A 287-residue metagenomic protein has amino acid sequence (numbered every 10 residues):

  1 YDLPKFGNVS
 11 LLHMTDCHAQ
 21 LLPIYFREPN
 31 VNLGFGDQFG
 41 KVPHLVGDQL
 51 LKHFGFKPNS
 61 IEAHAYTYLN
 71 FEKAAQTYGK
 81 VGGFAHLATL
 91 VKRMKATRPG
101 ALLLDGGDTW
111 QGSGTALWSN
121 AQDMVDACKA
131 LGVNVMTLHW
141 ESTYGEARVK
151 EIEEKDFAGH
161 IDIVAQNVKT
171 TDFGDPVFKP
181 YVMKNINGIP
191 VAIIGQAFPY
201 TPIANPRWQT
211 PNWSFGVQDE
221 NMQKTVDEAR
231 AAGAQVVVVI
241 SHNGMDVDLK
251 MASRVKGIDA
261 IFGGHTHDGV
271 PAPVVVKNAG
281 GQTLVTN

Functional and structural regions predicted by a protein language model:
Y1-N287: N-terminal catalytic scaffold of extracellular/periplasmic and nuclease hydrolases that process anionic headgroups
